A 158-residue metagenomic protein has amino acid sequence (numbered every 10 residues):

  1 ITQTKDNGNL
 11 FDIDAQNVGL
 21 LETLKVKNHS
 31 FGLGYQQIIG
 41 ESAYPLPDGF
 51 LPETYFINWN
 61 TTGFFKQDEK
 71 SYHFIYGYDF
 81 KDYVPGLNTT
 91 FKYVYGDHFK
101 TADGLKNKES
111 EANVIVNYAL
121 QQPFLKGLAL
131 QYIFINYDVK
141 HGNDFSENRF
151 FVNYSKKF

Functional and structural regions predicted by a protein language model:
I1-K5, V26-N28, Y35-E41, K70 (+6 more regions): Transmembrane beta-strands of outer-membrane beta-barrel pores
T2-K25, G32-G34: A conserved active-site cap/scaffold subdomain adjacent to cofactor or substrate pockets
K5-F11, N60-F65, K100-N107, D138-N143: Outer-membrane beta-barrel domain signature
D14-V18, D68-Y72, K106-A112, D144-N148: Residues that define the transmembrane beta-barrel architecture of outer-membrane proteins
L20, H29-L33, F74, L87-F91 (+3 more regions): Transmembrane beta-strands of outer-membrane beta-barrel proteins
I38-G104, E111-V114: C-terminal structural cap/anchor segments
F74, V114-Y118, D144-F158: Outer-membrane beta-barrel "beta-signal"
A102-N136: C-terminal structured domain segments
